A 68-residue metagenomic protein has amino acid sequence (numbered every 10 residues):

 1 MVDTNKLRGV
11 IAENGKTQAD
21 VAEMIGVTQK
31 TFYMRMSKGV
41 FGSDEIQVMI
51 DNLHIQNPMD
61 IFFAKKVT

Functional and structural regions predicted by a protein language model:
M1-K16, D20: A short, Lys/Arg-rich alpha-helix, primarily the initiator
R8, Y33-M34, F62: Key DNA-contacting residues within the recognition helix of helix-turn-helix
A12, E23, D51: Alpha-helical residues within the helix-turn-helix
Q18, Q29-K30, N57: The DNA-contacting recognition helix of HTH DNA-binding domains and analogous helical DNA-recognition elements
G26-V40: Recognition helix of helix-turn-helix/homeodomain-like DNA-binding domains that insert into the DNA major groove
K38-D51: Short, basic-rich loop-to-helix N-cap that marks the start of a DNA-contacting helix
H54-T68: Short C-terminal boundary/hinge segments that cap the last helix of small helical domains
